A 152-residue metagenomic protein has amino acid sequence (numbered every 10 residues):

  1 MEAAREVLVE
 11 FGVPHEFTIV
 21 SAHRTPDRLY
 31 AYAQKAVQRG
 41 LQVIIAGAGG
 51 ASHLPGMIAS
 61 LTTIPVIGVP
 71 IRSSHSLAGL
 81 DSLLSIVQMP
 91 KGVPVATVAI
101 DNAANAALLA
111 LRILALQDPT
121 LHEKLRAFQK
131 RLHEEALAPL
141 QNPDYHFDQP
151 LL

Functional and structural regions predicted by a protein language model:
M1-E2, P26-R28, A48-M57, S76-L80 (+1 more regions): Short glycine/serine/threonine-rich phosphate/pyrophosphate-binding segments that cradle anionic phosphate groups
M1-R24: Glycine-rich phosphate/diphosphate-binding loop of Rossmann-like nucleotide-binding domains
R5-E10, L29-A33, L77-P90: Active-site-proximal loop->helix
V13-E16, G40, I64, V87-V95: Glycine/charged-rich beta-loop-alpha catalytic/anionic-binding loops adjacent to active sites
F17-R39: N-terminal beta-loop-helix "entrance" segment that forms/cooperates in small-molecule cofactor or anionic ligand
V20-A22, G49-G50, I71-S74, I100-D101: Short, ordered loop/turn segments at secondary-structure junctions
Y32-I71: Glycine-rich phosphate-binding loop
A78-L152: C-terminal binding/interaction regions
